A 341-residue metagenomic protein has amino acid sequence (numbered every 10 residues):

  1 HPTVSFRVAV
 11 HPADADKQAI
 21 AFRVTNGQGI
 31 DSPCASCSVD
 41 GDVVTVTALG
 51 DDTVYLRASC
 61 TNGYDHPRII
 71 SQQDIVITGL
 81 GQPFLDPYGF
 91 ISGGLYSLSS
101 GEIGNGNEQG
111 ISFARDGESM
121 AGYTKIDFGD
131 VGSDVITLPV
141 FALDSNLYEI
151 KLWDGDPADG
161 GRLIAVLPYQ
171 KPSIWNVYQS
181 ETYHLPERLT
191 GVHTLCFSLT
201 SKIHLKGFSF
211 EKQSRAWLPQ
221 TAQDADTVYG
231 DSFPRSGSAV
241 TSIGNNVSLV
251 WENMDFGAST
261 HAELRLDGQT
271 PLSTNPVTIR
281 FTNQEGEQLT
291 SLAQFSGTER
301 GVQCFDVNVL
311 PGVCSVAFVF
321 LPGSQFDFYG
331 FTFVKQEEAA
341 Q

Functional and structural regions predicted by a protein language model:
H1-L85, G89, G93, L98-G101: Extracytoplasmic soluble-region selector
T3, D51-Y55, S133, S145-L147 (+4 more regions): Extracellular Ig-like/FN3 beta-sandwich strand-entry sites
H66-Q73, H204-K206, L289, D327-Y329: Extracellular and select intracellular beta-sandwich modules with Ser/Thr-enriched, small-residue motifs on
N107-V135, Y178-E181, S236-E263, T274 (+1 more regions): Short beta-strands within extracellular/lumenal beta-sheet-rich domains
P139-L143, T200, D267-P271: Solvent-exposed strand-to-loop "edge" motifs in beta-rich extracellular domains
L147-A158, T274-E285: Short, surface-exposed beta-strand/strand-loop-strand elements in extracellular ectodomains
D159-G191, Q284-C314, G323: Extracellular carbohydrate recognition and processing domains and analogous Trp-centered ligand-binding platforms
F197-K202, F318-S324: Short beta-strand-plus-loop segments that form exposed binding edges in beta-rich domains
